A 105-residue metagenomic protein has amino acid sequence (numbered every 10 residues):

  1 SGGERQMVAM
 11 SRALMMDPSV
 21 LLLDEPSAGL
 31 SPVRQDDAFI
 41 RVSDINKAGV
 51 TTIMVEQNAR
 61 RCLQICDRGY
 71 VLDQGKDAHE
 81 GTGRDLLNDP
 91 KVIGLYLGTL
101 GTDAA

Functional and structural regions predicted by a protein language model:
M10: Hydrophobic anchor residue at the start of the ABC signature
M15-S19: A short, proline-enriched helix->beta-strand linker immediately N-terminal to the Walker B motif in ABC-type P-loop
L21-E25: Catalytic Walker B motif of ABC-type/P-loop ATPase nucleotide-binding domains
Q35-A48: Helical segment within the ABC ATPase nucleotide-binding domain
C62-Q64: A short, surface-exposed alpha-helical micro-motif characterized by mixed small hydrophobic and charged/polar residues
R68, E80: Short, glycine/charged-rich "phosphate-handling" switch motifs in NTP-dependent and phosphotransfer domains
V71-L72, N88-A105: C-terminal boundary and immediately downstream tail of ABC-type ATPase nucleotide-binding domains
